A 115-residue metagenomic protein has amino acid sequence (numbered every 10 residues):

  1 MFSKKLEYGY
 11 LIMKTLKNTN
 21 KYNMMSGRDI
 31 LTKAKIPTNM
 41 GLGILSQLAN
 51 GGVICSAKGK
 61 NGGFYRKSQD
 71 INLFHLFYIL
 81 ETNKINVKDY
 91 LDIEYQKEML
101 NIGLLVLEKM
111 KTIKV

Functional and structural regions predicted by a protein language model:
M1-S3, N101: Short amphipathic alpha-helical boundary/capping segments
K4-Y10, K14-I36: N-terminal helix-turn-helix DNA-binding core of bacterial DNA-binding proteins
L6-Y10, L42, F74: Non-catalytic, well-ordered alpha-helical scaffold segments
G27-I30, G59-G62, D89-Y95: Short linear capping/connector segments at secondary-structure termini
K35-N50: Short amphipathic alpha-helical interaction segments
G51-R66: Beta-hairpin "wing" of winged helix-turn-helix
K67-V115: Non-DNA-binding regulatory cores of transcription-related proteins, predominantly C-terminal effector-binding
